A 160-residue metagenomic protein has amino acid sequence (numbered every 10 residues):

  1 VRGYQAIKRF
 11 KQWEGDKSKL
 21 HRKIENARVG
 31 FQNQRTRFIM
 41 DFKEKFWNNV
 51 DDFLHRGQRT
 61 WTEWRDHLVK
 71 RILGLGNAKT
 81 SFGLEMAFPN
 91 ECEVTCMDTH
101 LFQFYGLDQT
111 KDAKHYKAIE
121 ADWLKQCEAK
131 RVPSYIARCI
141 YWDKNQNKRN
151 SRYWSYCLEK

Functional and structural regions predicted by a protein language model:
V1-F31: Structure-specific DNA junction-binding interface
V1-R2, G15, W47, Q109 (+1 more regions): Short alpha-helix boundary/capping elements
F10-W13, F46, C157-L158: Extended hydrophobic/Leu-rich segments
K23-W47: Extracellular-facing segments of soluble proteins and assemblies that are Gly/Ser/Thr-biased and enriched in aromatics
R35-K43, D51-K160: C-terminal accessory module of base-excision DNA glycosylases/AP lyases that mediates lesion recognition and DNA
